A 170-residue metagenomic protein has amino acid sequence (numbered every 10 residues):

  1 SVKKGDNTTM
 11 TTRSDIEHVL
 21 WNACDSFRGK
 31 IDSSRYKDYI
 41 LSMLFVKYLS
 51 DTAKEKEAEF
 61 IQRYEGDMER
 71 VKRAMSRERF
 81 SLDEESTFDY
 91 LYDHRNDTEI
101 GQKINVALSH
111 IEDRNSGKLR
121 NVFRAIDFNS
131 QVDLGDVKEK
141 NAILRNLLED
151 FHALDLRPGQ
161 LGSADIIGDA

Functional and structural regions predicted by a protein language model:
S1-D169: Non-catalytic, mostly N-terminal accessory regions of nucleic-acid modification and defense proteins
